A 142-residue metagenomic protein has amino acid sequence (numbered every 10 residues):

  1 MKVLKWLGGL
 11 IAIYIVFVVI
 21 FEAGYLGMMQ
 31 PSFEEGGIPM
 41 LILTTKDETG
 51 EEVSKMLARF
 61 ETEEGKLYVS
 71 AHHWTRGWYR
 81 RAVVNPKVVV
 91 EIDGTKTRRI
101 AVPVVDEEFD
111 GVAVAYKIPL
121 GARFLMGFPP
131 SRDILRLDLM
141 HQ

Functional and structural regions predicted by a protein language model:
K5-A23: Hydrophobic membrane-insertion alpha-helices, especially the h-region of bacterial N-terminal signal peptides
V18-P39: Aromatic-capped interface at the extracytoplasmic side of an N-terminal signal-anchor transmembrane helix
Q30-S32, Y68-V69, R76-Y79: Covalent nucleotidyltransferase core used to form phosphodiester bonds in nucleic acids
F33, R59, L125-G127: Short secondary-structure boundary/capping segments
I38-H73, V88-E91, I100-V102: Short beta-strand segments
E52-V53, W74-Q142: Short, structured beta-strand-loop surface elements
